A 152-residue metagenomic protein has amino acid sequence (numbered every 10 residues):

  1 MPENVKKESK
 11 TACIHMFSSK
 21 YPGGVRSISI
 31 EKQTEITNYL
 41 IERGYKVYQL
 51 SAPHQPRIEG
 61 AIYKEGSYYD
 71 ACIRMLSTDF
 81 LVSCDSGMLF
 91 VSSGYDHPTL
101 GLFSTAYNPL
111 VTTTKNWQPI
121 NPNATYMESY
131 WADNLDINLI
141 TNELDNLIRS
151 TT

Functional and structural regions predicted by a protein language model:
M1, Q55-P56, Y69-A71, W131-I137: A short acidic, often aromatic-flanked loop/helix-cap motif at beta-alpha or helix-coil junctions that lines enzyme
M1-E3, V47-S51, L110-Q118: Intrinsically disordered, low-complexity boundary segments flanking structured domains
M1-I30: Mid-sequence helix-capping/hinge segment at a functional interface
K7, A61, A124-Y126: Generic structural motif
A12-I14, L40, V47, M127 (+2 more regions): Hydrophobic beta-strand residues in large extracellular and virion-surface proteins
H15, C84, Y130: Conserved residues at the C-terminal ends of beta-strands
V25-T105: Donor-binding and catalytic core of enzymes assembling or modifying cell-surface/extracellular glycoconjugates
F90-T152: Nucleotide-sugar donor-binding patch of glycosyltransferase catalytic domains
